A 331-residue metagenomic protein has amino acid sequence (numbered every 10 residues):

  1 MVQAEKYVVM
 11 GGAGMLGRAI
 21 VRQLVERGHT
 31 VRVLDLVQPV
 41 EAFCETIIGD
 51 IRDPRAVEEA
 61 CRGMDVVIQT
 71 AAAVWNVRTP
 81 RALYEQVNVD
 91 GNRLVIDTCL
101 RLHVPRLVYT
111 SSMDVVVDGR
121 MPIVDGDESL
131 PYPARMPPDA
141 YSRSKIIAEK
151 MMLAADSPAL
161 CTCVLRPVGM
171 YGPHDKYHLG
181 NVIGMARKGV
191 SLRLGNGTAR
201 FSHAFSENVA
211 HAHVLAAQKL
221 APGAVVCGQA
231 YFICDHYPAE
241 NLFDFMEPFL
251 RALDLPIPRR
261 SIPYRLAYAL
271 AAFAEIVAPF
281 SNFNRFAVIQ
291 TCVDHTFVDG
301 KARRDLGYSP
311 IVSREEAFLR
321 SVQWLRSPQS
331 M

Functional and structural regions predicted by a protein language model:
K6, D299-R304, S309-M331: Amphipathic terminal alpha-helices
Y7-R27: N-terminal Rossmann NAD(P)H-binding glycine-rich loop of SDR-like oxidoreductase domains
V40, G49-D90, T98, D118: NAD(P)H-binding glycine-rich loop region in Rossmannoid oxidoreductase-like domains and their noncatalytic homologs
L94-Y141: Conserved Rossmann-fold NAD(P)-dependent oxidoreductase catalytic core, especially the SDR/UDP-sugar
M136-C163: Active-site Tyr-X1-5-Lys
R143, I147-A148, D175-N181, G195-K219 (+2 more regions): Substrate-positioning beta->alpha
S206, A230, L270-S309: Conserved C-terminal active-site "lid" loop/helix of NAD(P)H-dependent oxidoreductases that clamps the redox cofactor
K219-N282, F318-V322, M331: Mid/C-terminal beta-alpha module of Rossmann-like enzyme folds, strongest in SDR-family dehydrogenases/epimerases
